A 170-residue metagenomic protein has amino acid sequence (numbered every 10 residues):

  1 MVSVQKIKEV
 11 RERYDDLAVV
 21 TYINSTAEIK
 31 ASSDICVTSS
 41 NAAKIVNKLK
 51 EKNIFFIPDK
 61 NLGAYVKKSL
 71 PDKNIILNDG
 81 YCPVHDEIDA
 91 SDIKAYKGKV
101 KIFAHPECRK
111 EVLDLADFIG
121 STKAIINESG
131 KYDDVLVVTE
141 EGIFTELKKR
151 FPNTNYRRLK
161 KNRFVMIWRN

Functional and structural regions predicted by a protein language model:
M1-V138, I143-N170: Active-site loop-to-helix "anion-binding N-cap" substructures in soluble metabolic enzymes
